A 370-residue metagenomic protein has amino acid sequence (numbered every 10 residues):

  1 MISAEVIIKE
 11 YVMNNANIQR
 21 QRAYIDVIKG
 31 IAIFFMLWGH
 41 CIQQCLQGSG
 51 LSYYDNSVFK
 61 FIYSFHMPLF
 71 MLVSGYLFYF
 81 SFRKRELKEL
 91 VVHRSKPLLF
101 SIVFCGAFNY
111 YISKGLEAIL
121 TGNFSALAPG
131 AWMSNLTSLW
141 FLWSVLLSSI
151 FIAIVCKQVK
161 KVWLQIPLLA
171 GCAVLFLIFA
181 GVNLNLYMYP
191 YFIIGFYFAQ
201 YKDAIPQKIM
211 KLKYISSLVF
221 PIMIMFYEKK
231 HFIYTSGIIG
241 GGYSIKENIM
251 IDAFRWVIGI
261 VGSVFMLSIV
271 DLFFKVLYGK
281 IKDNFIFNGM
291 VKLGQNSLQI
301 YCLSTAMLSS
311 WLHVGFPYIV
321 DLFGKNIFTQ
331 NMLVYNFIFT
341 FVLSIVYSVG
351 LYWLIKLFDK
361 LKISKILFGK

Functional and structural regions predicted by a protein language model:
I2-K370: Alpha-helical transmembrane segments and their immediate juxtamembrane cytosolic regions
